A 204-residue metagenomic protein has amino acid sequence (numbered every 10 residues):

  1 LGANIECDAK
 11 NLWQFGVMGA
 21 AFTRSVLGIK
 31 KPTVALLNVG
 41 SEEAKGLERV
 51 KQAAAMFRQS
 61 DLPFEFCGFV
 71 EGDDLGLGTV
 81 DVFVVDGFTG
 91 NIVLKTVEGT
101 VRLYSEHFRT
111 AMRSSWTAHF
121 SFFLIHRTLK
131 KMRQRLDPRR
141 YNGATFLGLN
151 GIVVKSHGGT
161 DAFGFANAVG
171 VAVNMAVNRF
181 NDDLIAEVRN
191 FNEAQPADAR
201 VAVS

Functional and structural regions predicted by a protein language model:
L1-G2, S60-V70, H107-F122: Short, acidic/small-residue loops that bind anionic groups at enzyme active sites
G2-C7, A35, Q52, S114 (+1 more regions): A generic short-segment signal for beta-strand/edge and adjacent turn/coil regions
N4-I5, N38-E43, V70-D74, D86-G90 (+2 more regions): Glycine-rich beta-alpha junction loops
I5-G72, D81: Glycine-rich phosphate/diphosphate-binding loop of Rossmann-like nucleotide-binding domains
A54-L62, R189-N192, A197, V203: A cross-family phosphate/adenosyl-ligand binding-site feature
T79-F83, G87-D198: Glycine-rich phosphate/nucleotide-binding loop
